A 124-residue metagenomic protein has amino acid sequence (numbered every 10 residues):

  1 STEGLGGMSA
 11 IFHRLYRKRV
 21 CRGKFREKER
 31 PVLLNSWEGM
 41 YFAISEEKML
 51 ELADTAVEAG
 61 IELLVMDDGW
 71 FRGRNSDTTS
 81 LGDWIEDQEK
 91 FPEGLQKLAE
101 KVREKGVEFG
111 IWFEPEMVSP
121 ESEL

Functional and structural regions predicted by a protein language model:
S1-G23: Beta-strand-rich recognition/accessory modules
F25-L124: Aromatic-lined carbohydrate-binding/catalytic grooves of carbohydrate-active enzymes
